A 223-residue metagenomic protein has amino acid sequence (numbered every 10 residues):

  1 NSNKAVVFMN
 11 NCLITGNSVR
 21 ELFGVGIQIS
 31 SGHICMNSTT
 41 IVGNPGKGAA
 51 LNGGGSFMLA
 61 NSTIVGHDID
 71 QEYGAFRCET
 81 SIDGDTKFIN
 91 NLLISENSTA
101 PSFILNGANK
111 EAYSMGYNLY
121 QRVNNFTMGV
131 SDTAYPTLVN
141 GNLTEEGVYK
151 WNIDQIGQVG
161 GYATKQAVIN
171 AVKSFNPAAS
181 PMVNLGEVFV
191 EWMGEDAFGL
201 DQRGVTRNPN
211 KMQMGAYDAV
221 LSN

Functional and structural regions predicted by a protein language model:
N1-A179, W192, N208-K211: Predominantly extracellular beta-rich ligand-binding scaffolds that present long acidic/polar faces for carbohydrate
T133, S180-N223: Surface beta-loop-beta hairpin patches that serve as ligand-binding interfaces in beta-rich domains
